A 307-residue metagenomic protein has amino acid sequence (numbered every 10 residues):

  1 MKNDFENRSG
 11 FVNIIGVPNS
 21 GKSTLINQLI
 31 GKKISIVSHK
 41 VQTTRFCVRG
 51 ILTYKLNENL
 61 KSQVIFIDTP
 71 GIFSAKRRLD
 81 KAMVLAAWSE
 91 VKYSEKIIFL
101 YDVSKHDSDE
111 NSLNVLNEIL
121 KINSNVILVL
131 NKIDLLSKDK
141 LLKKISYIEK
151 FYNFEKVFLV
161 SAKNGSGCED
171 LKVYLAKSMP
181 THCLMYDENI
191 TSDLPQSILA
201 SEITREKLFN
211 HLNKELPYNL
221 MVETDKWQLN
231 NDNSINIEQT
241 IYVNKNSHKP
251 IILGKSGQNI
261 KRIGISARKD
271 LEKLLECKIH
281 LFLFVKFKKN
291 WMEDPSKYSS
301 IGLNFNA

Functional and structural regions predicted by a protein language model:
M1-L85, S89-V91, Y101, I241: Conserved G1/Walker A P-loop phosphate-binding module
I15, L25, V48, D68 (+7 more regions): Residue-level signature of catalytic and energy-coupling elements of molecular machines, predominantly ATP/GTP-dependent
N19, Q196-A307: P-loop NTP-binding site
L25-L29, E169-S178, T240-V243: PAPS/PAP-binding and catalytic site of the sulfotransferase fold
I30, I34, S38, Q42 (+17 more regions): Signal for well-folded cores of large energy- and translation-related assemblies
V41-T43, P70-F73, V103-D107, I133-L136 (+5 more regions): Conserved nucleotide-binding/hydrolysis micro-motifs of P-loop NTPases
L56-K61, A82-V157, Q228-N231: Conserved C-terminal guanine-recognition region of P-loop GTPase G domains, centered on the G4
S124-N125, D134-Q196: Canonical P-loop GTPase G-domain recognition
